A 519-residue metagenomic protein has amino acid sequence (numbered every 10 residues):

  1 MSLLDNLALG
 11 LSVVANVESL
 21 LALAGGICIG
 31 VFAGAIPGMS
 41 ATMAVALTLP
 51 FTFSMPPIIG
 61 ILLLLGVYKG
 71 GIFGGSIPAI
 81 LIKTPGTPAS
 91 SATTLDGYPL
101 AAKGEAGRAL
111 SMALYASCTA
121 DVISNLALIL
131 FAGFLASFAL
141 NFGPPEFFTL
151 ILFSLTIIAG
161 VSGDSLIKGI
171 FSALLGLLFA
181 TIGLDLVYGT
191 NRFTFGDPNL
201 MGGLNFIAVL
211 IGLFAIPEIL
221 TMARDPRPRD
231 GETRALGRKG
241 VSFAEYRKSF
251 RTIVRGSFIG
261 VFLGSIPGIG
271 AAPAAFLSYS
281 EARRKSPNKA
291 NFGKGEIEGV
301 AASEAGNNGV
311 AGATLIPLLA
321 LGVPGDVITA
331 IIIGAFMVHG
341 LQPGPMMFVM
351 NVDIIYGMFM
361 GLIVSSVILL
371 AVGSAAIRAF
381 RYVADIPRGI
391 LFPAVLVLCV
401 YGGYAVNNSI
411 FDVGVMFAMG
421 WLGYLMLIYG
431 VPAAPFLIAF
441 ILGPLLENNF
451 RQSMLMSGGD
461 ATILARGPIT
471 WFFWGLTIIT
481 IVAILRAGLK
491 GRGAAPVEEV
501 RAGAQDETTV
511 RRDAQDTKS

Functional and structural regions predicted by a protein language model:
M1-G60, G133, F138-L140, N191-E296 (+5 more regions): Helix-loop-helix hairpins and the membrane-proximal interhelical loops of multi-pass alpha-helical transport proteins
M1-L62, K103-S117, D121-L130, L140 (+5 more regions): N-terminal alpha-helical transmembrane segments of multi-pass membrane transport and channel/translocase proteins
I27-A41, G70-K83, I158-G163, F258-I269 (+3 more regions): Transmembrane alpha-helix interface/packing and boundary motifs in multi-pass membrane proteins, characterized by
A41-P50, L64, A79-P99, L130-F131 (+7 more regions): Re-entrant/interfacial helical elements at transmembrane boundaries that shape and gate the permeation pathway
I58-L62, P99-A116, P287-G299, V327-A330 (+1 more regions): Membrane-interface alpha-helices at helix entry/exit sites of multi-pass transporters
K69-G74, Y115-A127, L135, F179 (+3 more regions): Membrane-embedded alpha-helical segments of transport systems, primarily multispan ion/solute transporters
S111-P226, V338-R492: Membrane-embedded alpha-helical modules
R492-S519: Long, low-complexity, intrinsically disordered cytosolic termini of multi-pass membrane proteins
